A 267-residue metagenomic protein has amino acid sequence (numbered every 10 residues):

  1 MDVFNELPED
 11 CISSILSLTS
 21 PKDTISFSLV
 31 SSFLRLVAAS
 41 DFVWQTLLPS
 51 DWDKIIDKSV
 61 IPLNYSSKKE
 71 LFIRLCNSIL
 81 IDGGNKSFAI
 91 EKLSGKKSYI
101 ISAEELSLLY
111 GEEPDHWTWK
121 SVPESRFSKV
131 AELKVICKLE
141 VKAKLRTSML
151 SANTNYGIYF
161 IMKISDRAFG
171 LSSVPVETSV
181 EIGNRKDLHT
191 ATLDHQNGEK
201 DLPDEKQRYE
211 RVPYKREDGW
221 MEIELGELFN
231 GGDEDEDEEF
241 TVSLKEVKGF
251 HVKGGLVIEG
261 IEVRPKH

Functional and structural regions predicted by a protein language model:
E6-E9, L18-P21, S32, L36-H267: Plant-skewed but cross-kingdom recognition/interaction modules and surfaces
